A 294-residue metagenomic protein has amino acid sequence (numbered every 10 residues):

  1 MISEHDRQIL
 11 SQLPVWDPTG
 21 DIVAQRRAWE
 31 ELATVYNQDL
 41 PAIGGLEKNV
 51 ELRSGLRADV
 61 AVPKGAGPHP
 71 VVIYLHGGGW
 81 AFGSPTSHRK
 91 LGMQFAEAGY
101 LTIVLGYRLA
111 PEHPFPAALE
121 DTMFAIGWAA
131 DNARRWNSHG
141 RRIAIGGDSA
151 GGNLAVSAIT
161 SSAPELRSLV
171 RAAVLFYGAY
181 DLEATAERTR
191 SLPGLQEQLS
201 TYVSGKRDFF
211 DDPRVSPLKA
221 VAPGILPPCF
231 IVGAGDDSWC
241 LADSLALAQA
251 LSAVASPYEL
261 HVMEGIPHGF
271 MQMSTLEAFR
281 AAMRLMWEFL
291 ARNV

Functional and structural regions predicted by a protein language model:
M1-V294: Alpha/beta-hydrolase superfamily serine-hydrolase fold, recognizing
